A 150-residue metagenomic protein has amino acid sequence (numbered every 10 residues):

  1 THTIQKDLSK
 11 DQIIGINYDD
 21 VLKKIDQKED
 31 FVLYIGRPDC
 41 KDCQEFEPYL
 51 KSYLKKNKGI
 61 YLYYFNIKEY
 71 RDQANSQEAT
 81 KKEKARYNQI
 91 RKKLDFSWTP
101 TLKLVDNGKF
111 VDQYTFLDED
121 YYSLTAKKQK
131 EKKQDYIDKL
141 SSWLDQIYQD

Functional and structural regions predicted by a protein language model:
T1-E29, A126-D150: N-terminal leader/targeting and pre-domain segments
K10-I16, I35, G59-A85: Thiol-based oxidoreductase modules, predominantly thioredoxin-like and allied folds used for disulfide exchange
D20, D42-E45, Y49, Q89 (+3 more regions): Extracytoplasmic/secreted proteins, especially bacterial periplasmic and envelope-associated proteins
D20-F65: Local sequence-structure signature of Cys/Sec-based thiol-disulfide redox active-site neighborhoods
L33-D39, S76-E78, L124-E131: Second-shell loop/turn segments in exported
P38-D42, K68-D72, K109-V111, D118-D120: Solvent-exposed loop/turn segments at secondary-structure junctions within structured extracellular/periplasmic domains
K92-D150: Non-catalytic, surface beta->alpha helical segment in thiol-disulfide oxidoreductase systems
